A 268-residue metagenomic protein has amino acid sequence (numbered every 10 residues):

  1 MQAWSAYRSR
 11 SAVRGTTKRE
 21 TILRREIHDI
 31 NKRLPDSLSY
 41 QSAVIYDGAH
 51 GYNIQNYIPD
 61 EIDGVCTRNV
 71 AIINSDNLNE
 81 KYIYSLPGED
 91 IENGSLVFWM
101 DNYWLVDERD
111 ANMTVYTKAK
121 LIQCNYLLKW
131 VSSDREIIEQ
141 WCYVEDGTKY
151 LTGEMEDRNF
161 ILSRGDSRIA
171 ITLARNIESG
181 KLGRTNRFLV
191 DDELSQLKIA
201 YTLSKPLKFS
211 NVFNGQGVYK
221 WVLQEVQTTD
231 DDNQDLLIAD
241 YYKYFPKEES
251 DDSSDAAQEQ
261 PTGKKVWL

Functional and structural regions predicted by a protein language model:
M1-S133: N-terminal intrinsically disordered, low-complexity, charge/repeat-rich segments that act as generic
N69-V70, L96, N102-N112, N186-R187 (+1 more regions): Short beta-strand-centered aromatic/proline hotspots
N74-L86, S163-N176: Short, structured beta-strand/loop micro-motifs enriched in basic residues and often containing a Trp
E80-K81, D110-C124, K205-Q227, D235: Short, solvent-exposed secondary-structure boundary/capping segments
P87-F98, I177-L194: Short coil-to-beta transition motif at edge beta-strands of beta-rich domains
D101-R175: Surface-exposed beta-loop interaction hotspot
E145-N159, S163-S167, L182, K205-F209 (+1 more regions): Mixed-charge (acidic/basic) macromolecular-recognition segments
S210, G215-L268: Protruding loop/beta-arch "assembly-hinge" segments enriched in small, turn-prone residues
